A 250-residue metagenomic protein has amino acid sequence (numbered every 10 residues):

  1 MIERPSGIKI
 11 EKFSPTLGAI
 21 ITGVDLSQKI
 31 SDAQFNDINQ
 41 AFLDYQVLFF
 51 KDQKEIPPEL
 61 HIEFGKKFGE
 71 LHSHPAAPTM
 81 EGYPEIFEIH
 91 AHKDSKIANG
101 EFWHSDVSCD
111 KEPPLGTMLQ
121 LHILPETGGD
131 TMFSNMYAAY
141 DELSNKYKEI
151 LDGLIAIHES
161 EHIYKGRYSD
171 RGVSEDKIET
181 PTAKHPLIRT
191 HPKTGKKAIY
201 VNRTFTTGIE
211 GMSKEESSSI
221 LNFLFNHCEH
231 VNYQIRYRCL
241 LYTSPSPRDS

Functional and structural regions predicted by a protein language model:
I2-L241: Fe(II)/2-oxoglutarate oxygenase catalytic core
Y242-D249: Conserved small/polar residues in nucleotide/adenosyl-binding loops
